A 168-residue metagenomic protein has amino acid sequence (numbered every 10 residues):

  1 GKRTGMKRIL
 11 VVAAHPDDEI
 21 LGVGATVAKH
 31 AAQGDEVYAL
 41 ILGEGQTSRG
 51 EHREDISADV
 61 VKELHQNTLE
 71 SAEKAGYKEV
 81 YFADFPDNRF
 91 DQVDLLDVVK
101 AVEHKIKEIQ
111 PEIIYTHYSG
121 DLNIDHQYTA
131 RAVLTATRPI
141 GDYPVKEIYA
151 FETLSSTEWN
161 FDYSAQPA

Functional and structural regions predicted by a protein language model:
G1-V12, K29, Q33, D55-D59 (+3 more regions): Metal-dependent de-N-acetylase/amidase catalytic core
R8-P16, I20-D59: ATP-dependent adenylation/pyrophosphate-handling site
L21-G22, E63, D97: Short, conserved clusters of charged catalytic residues that mark active-site and nucleotide-handling motifs
A39-L40, V80-A83: Short beta-strand segments at enzyme active-site cores
